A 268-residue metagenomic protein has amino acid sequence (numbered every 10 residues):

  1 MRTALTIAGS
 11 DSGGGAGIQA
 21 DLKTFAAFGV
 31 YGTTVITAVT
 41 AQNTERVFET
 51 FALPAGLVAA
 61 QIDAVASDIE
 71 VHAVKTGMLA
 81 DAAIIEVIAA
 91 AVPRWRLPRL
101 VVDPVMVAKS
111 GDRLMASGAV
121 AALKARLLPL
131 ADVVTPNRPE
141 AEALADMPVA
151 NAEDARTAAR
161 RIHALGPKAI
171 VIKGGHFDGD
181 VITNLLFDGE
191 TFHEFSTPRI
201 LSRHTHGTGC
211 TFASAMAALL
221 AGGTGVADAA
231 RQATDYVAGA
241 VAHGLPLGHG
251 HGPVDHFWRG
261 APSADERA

Functional and structural regions predicted by a protein language model:
M1-T6, I18, T24-L114, G260: Conserved N-terminal subdomain of the carbohydrate kinase-like
I7-G13, F192-H206: Short pre-catalytic strand/loop immediately N-terminal to key active-site residues, enriched for Gly-Thr
D11, V39-T40, A80, M106 (+4 more regions): Glycine-rich beta-alpha junction loops
T24, E142-A143, S202-V226: Short, small-residue alpha-helix embedded
F28-T33, H193, L219-A233: Phosphate-handling active-site elements
A52, A227-A268: Charged C-terminal helix
A83-W95, T183-L186, T191-F192, G222 (+1 more regions): Nucleotide and nucleotide-moiety/phosphate-recognizing core
S117-F192: Conserved phosphate/ATP/ADP-binding segment of small-molecule kinases
